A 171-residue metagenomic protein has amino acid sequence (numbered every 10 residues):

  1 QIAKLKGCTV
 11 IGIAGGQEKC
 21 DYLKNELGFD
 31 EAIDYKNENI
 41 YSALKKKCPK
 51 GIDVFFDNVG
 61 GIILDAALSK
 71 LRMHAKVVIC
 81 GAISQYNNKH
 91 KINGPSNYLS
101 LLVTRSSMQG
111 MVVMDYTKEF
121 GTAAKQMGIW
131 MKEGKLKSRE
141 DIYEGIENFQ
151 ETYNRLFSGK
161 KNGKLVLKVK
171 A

Functional and structural regions predicted by a protein language model:
Q1-A171: Terminal helix/beta-alpha structural elements that buttress the NAD(P)+-binding lobe
